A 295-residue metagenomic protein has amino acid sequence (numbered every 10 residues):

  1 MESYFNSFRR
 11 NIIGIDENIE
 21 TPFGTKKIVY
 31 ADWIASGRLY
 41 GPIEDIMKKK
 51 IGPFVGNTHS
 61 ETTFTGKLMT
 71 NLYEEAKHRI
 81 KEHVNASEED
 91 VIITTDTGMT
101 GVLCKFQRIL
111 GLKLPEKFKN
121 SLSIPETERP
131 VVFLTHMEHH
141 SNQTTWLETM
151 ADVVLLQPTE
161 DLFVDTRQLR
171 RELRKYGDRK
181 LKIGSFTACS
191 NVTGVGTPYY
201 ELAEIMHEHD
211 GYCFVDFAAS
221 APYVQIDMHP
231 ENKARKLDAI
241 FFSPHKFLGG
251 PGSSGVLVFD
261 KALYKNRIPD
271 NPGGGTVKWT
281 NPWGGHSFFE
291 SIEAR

Functional and structural regions predicted by a protein language model:
M1-R295: Pyridoxal 5′-phosphate
